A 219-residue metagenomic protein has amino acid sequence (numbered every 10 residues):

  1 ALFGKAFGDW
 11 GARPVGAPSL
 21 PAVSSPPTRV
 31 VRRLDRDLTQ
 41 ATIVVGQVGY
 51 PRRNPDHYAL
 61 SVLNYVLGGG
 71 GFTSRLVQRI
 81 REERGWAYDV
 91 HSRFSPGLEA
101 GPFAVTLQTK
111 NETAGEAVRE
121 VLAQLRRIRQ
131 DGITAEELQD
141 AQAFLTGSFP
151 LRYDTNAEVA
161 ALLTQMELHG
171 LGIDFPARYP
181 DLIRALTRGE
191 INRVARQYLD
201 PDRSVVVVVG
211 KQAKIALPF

Functional and structural regions predicted by a protein language model:
A1-R53, V208-F219: An aromatic/glycine/proline-enriched structural segment found at the starts of mature extracellular/organellar domains
P18-S19, V31, V62, S92 (+1 more regions): Short beta-alpha junctions and helix-cap segments that line functional grooves
R36-L38, Y198-P201: Extracellular/periplasmic catalytic domains that process cell-envelope and extracellular macromolecules
A41-Y50, N64, V77-A185, P201-G210: M16 family metallopeptidases and their MPP-like homologs
N54-Y58, E116-V118, N156-A157, L217-F219: Short conserved micro-motifs at the rims of enzyme active sites and ligand-binding pockets
P55-L67, R75-Q78: Active/ligand-binding-proximal structured segments within catalytic/core domains that scaffold catalytic residues
T187-R193: A short, acidic, amphipathic alpha-helical segment used as a generic capping/interface helix at domain edges
